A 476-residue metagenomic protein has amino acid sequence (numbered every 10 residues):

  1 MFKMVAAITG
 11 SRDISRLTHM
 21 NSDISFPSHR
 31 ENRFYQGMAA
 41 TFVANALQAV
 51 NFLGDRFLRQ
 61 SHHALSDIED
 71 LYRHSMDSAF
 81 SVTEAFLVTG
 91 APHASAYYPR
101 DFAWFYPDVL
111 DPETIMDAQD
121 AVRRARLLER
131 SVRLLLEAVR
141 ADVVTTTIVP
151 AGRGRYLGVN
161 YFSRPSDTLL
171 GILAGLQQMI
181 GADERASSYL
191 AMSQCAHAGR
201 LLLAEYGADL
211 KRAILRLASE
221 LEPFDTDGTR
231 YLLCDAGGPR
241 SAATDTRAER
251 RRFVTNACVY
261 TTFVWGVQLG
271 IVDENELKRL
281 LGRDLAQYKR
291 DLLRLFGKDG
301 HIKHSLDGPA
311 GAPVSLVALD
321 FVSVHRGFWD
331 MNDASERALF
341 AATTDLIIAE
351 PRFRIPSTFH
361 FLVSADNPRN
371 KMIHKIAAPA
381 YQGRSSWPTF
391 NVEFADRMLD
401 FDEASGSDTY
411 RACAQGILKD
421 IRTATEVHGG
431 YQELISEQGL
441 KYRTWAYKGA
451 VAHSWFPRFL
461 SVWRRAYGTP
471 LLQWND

Functional and structural regions predicted by a protein language model:
K3, D13-R16: Short, positively charged and aromatic/hydrophobic N-terminal segments
G10, T18-Y97, R130-V159, L215-R250 (+2 more regions): Extended glycan-interaction surfaces of carbohydrate-active proteins
S95-T226, N256, R384-L399, R411-A414 (+2 more regions): Aromatic-rich carbohydrate-recognition surfaces in CAZymes
E113, I180, V267, I271-E274 (+1 more regions): Short coil/turn linking the two alpha-helices of tandem helical-hairpin repeats
L128, K278, E336, S407-Y410 (+1 more regions): Solenoid-repeat scaffolds in large eukaryotic assemblies
C258-L269, L281, L285-Y288: Active-site neighborhood of glycoside hydrolase catalytic domains
